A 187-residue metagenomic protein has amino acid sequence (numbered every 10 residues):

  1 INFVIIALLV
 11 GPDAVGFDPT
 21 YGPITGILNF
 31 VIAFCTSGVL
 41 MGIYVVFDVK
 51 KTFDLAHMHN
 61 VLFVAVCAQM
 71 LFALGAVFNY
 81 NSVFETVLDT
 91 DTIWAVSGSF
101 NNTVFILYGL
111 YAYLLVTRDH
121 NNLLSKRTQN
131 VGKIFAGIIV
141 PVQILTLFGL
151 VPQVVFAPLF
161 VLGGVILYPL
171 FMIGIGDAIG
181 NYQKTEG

Functional and structural regions predicted by a protein language model:
I1-G187: Hydrophobic, aromatic-enriched alpha-helical segments typical of multi-pass transmembrane helices
